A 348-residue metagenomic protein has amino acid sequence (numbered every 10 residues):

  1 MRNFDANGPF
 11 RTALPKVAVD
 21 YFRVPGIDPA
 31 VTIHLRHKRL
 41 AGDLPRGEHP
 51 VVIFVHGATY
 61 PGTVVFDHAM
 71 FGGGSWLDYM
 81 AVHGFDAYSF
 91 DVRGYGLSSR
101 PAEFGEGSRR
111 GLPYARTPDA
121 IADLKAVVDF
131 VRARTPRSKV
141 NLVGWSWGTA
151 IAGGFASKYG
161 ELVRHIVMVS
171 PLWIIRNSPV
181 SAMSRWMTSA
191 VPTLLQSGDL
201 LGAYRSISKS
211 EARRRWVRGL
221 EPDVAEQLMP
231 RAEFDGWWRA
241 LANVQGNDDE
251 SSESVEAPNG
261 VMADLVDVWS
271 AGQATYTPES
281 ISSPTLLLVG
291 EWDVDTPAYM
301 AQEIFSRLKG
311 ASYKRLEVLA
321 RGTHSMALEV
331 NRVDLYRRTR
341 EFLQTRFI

Functional and structural regions predicted by a protein language model:
N3-G47: N-terminal cap/lid segment of alpha/beta-hydrolase-fold proteins
G42-S89: Short, surface-exposed "cap/lid" segments of acyl-processing enzymes
P118-K139: Conserved acidic catalytic loop of the alpha/beta-hydrolase fold
R137-V143, W147-S178: Conserved hydrolase catalytic core segment
N177, S181-L286: Alpha/beta-hydrolase
V294-M300: Conserved alpha/beta-hydrolase "acid-adjacent" motif
K309-S325: Catalytic histidine neighborhood in serine/cysteine hydrolases with alpha/beta-hydrolase-type architecture
G322-D334: Catalytic histidine-centered segment of alpha/beta-hydrolase-like enzymes
